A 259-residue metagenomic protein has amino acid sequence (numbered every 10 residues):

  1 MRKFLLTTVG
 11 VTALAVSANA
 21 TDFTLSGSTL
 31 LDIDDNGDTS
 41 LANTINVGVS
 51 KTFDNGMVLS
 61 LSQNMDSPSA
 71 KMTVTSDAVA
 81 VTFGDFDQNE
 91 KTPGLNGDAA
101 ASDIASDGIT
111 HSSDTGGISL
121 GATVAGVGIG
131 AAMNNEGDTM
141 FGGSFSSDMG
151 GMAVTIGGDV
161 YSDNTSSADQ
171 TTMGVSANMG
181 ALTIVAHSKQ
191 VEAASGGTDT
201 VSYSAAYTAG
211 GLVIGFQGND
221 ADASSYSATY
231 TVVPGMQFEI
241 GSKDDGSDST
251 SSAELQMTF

Functional and structural regions predicted by a protein language model:
M1-F259: Outer-membrane beta-barrel proteins
